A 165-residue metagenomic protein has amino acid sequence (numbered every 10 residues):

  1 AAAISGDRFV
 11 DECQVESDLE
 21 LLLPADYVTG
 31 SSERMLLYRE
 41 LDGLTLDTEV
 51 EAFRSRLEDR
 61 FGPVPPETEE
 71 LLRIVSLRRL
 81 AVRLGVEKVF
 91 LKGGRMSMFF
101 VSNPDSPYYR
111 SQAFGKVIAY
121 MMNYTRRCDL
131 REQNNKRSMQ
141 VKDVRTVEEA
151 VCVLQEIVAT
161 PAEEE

Functional and structural regions predicted by a protein language model:
A1-E165: Accessory helical-bundle/CTD segments and flexible terminal tails appended to RecA-like ATPase motors
